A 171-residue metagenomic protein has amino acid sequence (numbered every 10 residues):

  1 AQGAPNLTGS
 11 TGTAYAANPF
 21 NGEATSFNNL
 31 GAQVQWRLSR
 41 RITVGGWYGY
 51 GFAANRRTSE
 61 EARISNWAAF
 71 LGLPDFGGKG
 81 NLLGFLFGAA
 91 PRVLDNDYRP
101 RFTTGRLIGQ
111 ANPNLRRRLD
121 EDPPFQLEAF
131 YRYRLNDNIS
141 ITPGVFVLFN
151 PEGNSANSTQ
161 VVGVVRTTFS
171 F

Functional and structural regions predicted by a protein language model:
A1-P5, R41-V44, F76-L83, L135-P143: Repeated loop/turn-to-beta-strand initiation elements of outer-membrane beta-barrel proteins
A1-Q2, Y48-A54, D75, F87-V93 (+2 more regions): Transmembrane beta-strands of outer-membrane beta-barrel pores
A1-R37, R41, F52-A54: Membrane-embedded translocation segments of transport machinery
Y15-F20, A54-T58, R101-T103, L107-I108 (+2 more regions): Extracellular loop and loop/strand-boundary signature of outer-membrane beta-barrel proteins
S26-L30, E60-W67, P123-L127, N157-G163: Residues that define the transmembrane beta-barrel architecture of outer-membrane proteins
A32-W36, A69-L73, A129-Y133, V165-F169: Residues on the lipid-exposed face of transmembrane beta-strands in outer-membrane beta-barrel proteins
L73-L135: C-terminal hydrophobic structural anchor segments that stabilize assembly/packing rather than catalytic chemistry
R132-V165, S170: Predominantly the C-terminal beta-signal and adjacent terminal strand-loop region of outer-membrane beta-barrel
